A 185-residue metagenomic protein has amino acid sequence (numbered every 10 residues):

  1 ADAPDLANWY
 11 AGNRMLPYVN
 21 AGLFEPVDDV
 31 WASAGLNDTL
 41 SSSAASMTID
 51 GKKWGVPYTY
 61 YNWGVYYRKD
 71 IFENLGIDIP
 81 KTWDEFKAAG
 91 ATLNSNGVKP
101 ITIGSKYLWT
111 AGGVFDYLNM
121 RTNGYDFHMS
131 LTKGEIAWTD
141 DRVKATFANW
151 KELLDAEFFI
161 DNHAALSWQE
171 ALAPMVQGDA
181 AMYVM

Functional and structural regions predicted by a protein language model:
A1-A3, I71-F72, A88-N96, Q169-Y183: Short helices/loops that flank or line small-molecule/ion binding pockets
D5-W9, G55-Y58, G64-Y66, P100-I103 (+1 more regions): Structural recognition of the beta-strand scaffold that forms the well-ordered cores of secreted hydrolase catalytic
A7, R14-P17, A148-M185: Extracytoplasmic/periplasmic substrate-binding proteins
Y10-W63, D78, K87, L93 (+2 more regions): Hinge/lid segment of periplasmic solute-binding proteins
L16, E25, V65, D70-E73 (+4 more regions): Solvent-exposed, polar/charged alpha-helical surfaces in well-ordered, non-transmembrane soluble domains, broadly
P26-T39, S105, T122-A145: Short, solvent-exposed loop/beta-turn-alpha elements that line the ligand-binding surface or hinge of extracytoplasmic
K69-P80, A156-F158: Aromatic-glycine-rich donor-binding/catalytic loop that engages nucleotide-sugar donors across glycosyltransferases
G90-T92, T132-H163: Glycine-centered hinge/linker elements that transmit conformational signals in sensory and ligand-binding systems
